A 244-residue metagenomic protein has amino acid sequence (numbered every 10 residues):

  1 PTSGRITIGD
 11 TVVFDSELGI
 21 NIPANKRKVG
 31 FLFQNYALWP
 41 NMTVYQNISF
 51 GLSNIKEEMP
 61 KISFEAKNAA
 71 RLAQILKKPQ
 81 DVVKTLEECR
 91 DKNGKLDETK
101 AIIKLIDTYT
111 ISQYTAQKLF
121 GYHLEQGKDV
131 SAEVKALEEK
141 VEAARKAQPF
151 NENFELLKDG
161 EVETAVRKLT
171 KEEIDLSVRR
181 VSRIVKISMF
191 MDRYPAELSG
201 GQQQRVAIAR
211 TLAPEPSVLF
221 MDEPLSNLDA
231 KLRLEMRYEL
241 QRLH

Functional and structural regions predicted by a protein language model:
G4-S16, E65-A66: Conserved ABC transporter NBD signature motif
V13-G30, N54, K61, A73 (+5 more regions): ABC ATPase NBD coupling module
M42-G51, K56-S63, E155: Short coil-to-helix segment of the ABC ATPase nucleotide-binding domain corresponding to the Q-loop/switch region
Y194-L198, Q202: Conserved ABC ATPase signature
I208: Hydrophobic anchor residue at the start of the ABC signature
A213-S217: A short, proline-enriched helix->beta-strand linker immediately N-terminal to the Walker B motif in ABC-type P-loop
L219-D222: Catalytic Walker B motif of ABC-type/P-loop ATPase nucleotide-binding domains
